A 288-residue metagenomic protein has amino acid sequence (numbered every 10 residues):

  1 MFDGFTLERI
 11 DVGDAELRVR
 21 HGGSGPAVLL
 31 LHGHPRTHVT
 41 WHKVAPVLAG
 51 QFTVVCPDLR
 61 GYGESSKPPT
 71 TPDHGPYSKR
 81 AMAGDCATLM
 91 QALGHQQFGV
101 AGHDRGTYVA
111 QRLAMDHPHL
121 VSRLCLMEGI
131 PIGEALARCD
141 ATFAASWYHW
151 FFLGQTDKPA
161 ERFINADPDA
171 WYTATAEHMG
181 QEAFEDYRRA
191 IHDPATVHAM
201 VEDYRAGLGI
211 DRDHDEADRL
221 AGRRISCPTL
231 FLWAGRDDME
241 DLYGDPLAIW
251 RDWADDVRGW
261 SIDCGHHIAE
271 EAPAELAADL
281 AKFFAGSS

Functional and structural regions predicted by a protein language model:
M1-E8, D14-V19, A27, T40 (+5 more regions): Flexible "cap/lid" subdomain of the alpha/beta-hydrolase fold that forms the substrate-access gate
G25, G33-R36: Active-site glycine-rich loops that stabilize anionic/oxyanionic intermediates across multiple enzyme folds
L30-G33, C56: Structural cue for short, hydrophobic secondary-structure segments
G33, D104, E270-E271: Conserved acidic functional residues
H34, I130, H267: Active-site pre-Tyr helix/loop in NAD(P)-dependent dehydrogenases
V39-T53: Short amphipathic alpha-helix adjacent to the substrate-entry channel of hydrolases
G265-P273: Catalytic histidine-centered segment of alpha/beta-hydrolase-like enzymes
